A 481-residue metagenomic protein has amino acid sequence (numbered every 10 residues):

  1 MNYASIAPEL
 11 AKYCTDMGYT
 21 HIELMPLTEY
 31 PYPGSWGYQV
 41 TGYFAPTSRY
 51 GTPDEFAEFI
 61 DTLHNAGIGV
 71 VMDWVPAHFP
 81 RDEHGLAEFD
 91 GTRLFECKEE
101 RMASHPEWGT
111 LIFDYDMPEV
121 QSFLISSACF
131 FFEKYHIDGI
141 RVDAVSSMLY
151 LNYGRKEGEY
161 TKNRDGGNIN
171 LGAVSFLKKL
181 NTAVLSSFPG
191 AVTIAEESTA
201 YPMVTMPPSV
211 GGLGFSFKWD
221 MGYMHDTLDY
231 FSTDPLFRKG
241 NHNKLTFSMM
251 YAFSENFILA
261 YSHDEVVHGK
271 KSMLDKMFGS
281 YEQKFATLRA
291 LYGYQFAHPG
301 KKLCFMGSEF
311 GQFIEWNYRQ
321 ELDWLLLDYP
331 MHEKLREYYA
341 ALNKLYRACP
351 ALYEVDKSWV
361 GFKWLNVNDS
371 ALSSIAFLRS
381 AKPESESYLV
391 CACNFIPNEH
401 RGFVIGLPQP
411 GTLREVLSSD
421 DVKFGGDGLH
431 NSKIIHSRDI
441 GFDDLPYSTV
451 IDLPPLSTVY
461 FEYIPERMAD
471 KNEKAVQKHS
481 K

Functional and structural regions predicted by a protein language model:
M1-N168, I451: Substrate-binding/active-site clefts of carbohydrate-active enzymes
M1-R49, E55, D61, N65 (+3 more regions): N-terminal structural segment of carbohydrate-active enzymes
N2-I6, E55, E119-L124, N168-F176 (+4 more regions): Soluble or luminal CAZymes and related metallo-dependent hydrolases
A11, I60, A128-F132, N181 (+2 more regions): Non-transmembrane alpha-helical segments in soluble domains of secreted/periplasmic/extracellular proteins
C14, L24, Y43, L63 (+10 more regions): Conserved, mostly hydrophobic/aromatic
A66, G85-E99, T233-M249, G425-G426: Core domains of carbohydrate- and sulfate-ester-processing enzymes
H136-D138, Y153-E321, L326, R347-I405 (+2 more regions): Conserved alpha/beta catalytic core and glycan-binding cleft of carbohydrate-active enzymes
P330-L352: Catalytic cores of secreted or luminal carbohydrate-active enzymes
